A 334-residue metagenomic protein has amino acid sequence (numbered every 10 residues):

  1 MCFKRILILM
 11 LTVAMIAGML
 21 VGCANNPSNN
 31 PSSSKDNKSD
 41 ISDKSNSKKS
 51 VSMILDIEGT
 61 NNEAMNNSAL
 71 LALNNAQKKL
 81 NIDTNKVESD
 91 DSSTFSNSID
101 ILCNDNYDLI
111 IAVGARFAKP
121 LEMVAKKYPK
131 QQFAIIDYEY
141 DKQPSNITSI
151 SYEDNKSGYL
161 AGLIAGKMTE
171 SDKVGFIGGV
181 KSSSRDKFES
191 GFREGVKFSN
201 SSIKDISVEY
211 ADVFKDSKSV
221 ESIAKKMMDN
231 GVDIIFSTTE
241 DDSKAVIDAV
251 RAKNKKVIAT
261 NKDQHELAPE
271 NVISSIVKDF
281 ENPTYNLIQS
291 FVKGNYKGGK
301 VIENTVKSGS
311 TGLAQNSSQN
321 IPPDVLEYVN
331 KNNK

Functional and structural regions predicted by a protein language model:
M1-M10: Bacterial N-terminal signal peptides that target proteins for export
V13-A14: Repetitive helical segments and hydrophobic/amphipathic motifs
G18-G22: C-terminal motif of bacterial Sec signal peptides marking the signal peptidase cleavage site
N25, N30, K35-K334: A residue-level marker of the well-folded mature domains of exported/periplasmic proteins
